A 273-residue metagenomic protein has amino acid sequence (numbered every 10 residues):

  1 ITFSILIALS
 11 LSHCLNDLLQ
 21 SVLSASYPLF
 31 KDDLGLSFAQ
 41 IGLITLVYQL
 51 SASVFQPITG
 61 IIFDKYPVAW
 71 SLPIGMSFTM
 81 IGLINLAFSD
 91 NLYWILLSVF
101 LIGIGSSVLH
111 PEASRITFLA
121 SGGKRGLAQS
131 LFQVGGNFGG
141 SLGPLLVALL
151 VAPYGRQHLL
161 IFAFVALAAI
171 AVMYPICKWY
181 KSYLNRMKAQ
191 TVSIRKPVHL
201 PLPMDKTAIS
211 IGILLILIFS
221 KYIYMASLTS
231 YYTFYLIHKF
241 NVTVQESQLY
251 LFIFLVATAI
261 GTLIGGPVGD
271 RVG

Functional and structural regions predicted by a protein language model:
I5-D32, L36-F38, T59, M225-T233: Extracytoplasmic
S21, Q49-P57, G140-S141, L255-L263: Residue-level signature of mid-helix packing/kink "hotspots" within the transmembrane helices of 12-pass Major
L23-S24, A208-L255, A259: Extracytoplasmic gate region of multi-pass secondary transporters
G35, P67, F88-Y93, G122 (+2 more regions): Helix-breaking motifs and short loop linkers at transmembrane-helix boundaries and internal kinks in secondary membrane
V54-L92: Conserved MFS/SLC helix-loop-helix module at the cytosolic interface between two early adjacent transmembrane helices
S98-G135: Cytoplasmic helix-loop-helix junction between adjacent transmembrane helices in 12-TM secondary transporters
F132-S182: Helix-loop-helix hairpin linking two adjacent transmembrane segments in secondary transporters
P175-L200: Flexible cytoplasmic inter-helical loops of multi-pass small-molecule transporters
